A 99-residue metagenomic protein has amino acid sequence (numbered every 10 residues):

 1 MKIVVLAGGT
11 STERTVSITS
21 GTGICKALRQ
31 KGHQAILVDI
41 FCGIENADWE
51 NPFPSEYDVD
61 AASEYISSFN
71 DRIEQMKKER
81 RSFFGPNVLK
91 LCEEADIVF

Functional and structural regions predicted by a protein language model:
M1-F99: ATP-binding N-terminal substructure of ATP-dependent carboxylate-amine bond-forming enzymes
